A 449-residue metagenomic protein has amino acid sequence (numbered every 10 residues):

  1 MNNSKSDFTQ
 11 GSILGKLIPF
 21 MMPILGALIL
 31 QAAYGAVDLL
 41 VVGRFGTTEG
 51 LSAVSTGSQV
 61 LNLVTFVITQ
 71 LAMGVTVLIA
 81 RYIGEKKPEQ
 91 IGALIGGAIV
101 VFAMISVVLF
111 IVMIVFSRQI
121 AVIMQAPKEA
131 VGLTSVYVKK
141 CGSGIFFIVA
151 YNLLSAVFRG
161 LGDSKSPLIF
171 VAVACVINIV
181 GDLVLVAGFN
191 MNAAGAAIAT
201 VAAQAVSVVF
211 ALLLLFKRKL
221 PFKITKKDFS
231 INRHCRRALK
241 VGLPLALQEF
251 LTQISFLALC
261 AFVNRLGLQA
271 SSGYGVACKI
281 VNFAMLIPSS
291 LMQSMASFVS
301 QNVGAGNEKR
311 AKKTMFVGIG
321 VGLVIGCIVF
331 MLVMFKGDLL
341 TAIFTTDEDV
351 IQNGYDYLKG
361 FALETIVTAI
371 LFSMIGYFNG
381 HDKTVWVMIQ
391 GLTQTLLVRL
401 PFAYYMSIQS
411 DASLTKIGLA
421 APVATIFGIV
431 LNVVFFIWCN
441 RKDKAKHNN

Functional and structural regions predicted by a protein language model:
M1-M21, I79-G144, G188-L243, V299-E364 (+1 more regions): Short alpha-helical transmembrane segments in multi-pass integral membrane proteins
P19-D38, K140, A174, A203-S207 (+4 more regions): Transmembrane helical elements of multi-pass membrane transporters/channels
I24, L28, L40, V77 (+16 more regions): Transmembrane alpha-helix boundary and packing residues in multipass membrane permease domains and related
L25, I29, A33, V37 (+20 more regions): Generic alpha-helical transmembrane segments of integral inner-membrane proteins, especially permease/transport modules
I29, A33-S52, A121-K128, V184-M191 (+4 more regions): Helix-terminus/linker motif at the lipid-water interface of multi-pass membrane proteins
L51-I111, I148-P167, G273-M331, F335-G337 (+1 more regions): Small-residue-rich hydrophobic transmembrane alpha-helices
A72, C141-R159, P167-C175, A196-V209 (+5 more regions): Short runs within selected transmembrane alpha-helices of multi-pass transporters and secretion channels
